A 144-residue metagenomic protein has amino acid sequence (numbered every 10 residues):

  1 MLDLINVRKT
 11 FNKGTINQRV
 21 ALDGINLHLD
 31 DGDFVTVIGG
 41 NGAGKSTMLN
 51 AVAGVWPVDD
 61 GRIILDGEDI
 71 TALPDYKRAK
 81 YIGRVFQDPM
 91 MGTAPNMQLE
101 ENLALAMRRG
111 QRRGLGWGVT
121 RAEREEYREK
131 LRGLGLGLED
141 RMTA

Functional and structural regions predicted by a protein language model:
T15, R19, P57, D69-G83 (+2 more regions): ABC ATPase NBD coupling module
I38-G40: The feature captures the beta-strand-to-loop junction immediately N-terminal to the Walker
A53: Helix-to-loop junction immediately C-terminal to a conserved catalytic motif
G61-D69, L131: Conserved ABC transporter NBD signature motif
A72, K130-A144: Conserved ABC nucleotide-binding domain
N96-R112: Q-loop/switch helix immediately C-terminal to the Walker
